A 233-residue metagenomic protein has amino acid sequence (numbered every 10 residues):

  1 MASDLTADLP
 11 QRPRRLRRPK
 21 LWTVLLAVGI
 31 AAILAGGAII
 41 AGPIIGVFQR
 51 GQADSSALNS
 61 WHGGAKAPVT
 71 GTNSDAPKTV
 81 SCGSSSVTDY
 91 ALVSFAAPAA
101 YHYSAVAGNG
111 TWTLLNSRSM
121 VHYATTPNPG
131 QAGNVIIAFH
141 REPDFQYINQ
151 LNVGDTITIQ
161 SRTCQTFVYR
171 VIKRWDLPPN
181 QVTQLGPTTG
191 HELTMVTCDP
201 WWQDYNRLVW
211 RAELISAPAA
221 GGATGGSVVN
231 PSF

Functional and structural regions predicted by a protein language model:
M1-W22: Terminal targeting segments of Actinobacterial cell-envelope proteins
T23-F233: Solvent-exposed, non-transmembrane regions of membrane-associated and secreted proteins
